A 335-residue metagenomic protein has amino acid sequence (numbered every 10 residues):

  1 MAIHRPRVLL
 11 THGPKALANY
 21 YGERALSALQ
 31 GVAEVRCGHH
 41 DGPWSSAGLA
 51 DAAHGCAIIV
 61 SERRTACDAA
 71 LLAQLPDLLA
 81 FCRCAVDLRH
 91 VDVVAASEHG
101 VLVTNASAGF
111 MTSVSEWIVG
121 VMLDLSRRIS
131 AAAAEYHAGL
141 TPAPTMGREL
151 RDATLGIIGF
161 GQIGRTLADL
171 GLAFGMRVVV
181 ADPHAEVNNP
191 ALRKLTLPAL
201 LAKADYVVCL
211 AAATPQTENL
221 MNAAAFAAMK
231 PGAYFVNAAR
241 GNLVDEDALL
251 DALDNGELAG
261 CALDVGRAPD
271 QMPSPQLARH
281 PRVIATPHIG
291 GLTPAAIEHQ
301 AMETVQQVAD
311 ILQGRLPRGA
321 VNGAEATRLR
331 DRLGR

Functional and structural regions predicted by a protein language model:
A2-T104, A202, N222: An N-terminal-biased, well-structured beta-alpha scaffold segment characteristic of Rossmann-like dinucleotide-binding
R5, L78, R151-T154, G232: Phosphate-coordination loops involved in phosphoryl transfer and adenosine-cofactor binding
H39, C84-A85, V101-T112, D182 (+2 more regions): Short beta->alpha connector loops at strand-helix junctions that form conserved, small/polar/Pro-enriched
A57-I58, A80, Y206, Y234 (+2 more regions): Short, Asp-centered acidic motifs that coordinate Mg2+ and/or phosphate in catalytic or ligand-binding sites
C67-A69, P183-Q276: Rossmann-like adenosine-cofactor binding region
H99, A106-T154, T166-D169, P317-V321: Phosphate-binding beta-alpha-beta segment of Rossmann-like dinucleotide-binding domains, i.e., the NAD(P)
F160-G161: Glycine-rich Rossmann-fold phosphate-binding loop(s) that bind the pyrophosphate of adenine dinucleotide cofactors
G232-R335: Rossmann-like dinucleotide-binding domain for NAD(H)/NADP(H)
